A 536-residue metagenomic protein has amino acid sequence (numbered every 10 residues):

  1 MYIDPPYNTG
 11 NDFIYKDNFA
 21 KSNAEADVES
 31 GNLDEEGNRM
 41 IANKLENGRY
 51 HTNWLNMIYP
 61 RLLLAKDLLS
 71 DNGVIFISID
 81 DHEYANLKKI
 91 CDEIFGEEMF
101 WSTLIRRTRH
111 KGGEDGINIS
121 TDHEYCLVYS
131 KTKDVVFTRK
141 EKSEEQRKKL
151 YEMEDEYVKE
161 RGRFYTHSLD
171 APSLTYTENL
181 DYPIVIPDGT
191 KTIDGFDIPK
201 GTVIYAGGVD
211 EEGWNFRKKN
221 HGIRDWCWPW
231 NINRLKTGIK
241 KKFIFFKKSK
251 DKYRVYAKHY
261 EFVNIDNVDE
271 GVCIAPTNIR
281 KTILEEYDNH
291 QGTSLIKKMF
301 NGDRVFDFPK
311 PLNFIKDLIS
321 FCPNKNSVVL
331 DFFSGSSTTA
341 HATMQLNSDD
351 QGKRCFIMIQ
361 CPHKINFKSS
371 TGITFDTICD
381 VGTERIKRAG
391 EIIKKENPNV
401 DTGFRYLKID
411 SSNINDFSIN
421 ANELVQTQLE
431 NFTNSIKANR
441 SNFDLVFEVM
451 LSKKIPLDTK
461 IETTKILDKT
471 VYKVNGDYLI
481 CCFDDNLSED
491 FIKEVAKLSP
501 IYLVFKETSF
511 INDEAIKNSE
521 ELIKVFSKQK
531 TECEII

Functional and structural regions predicted by a protein language model:
M1-V328, D350, H363-N366: Class I S-adenosyl-L-methionine
P6-Y7, D81-Y84, S337, I409-N415: Short, internal active-site loops enriched in acidic
Y7, V74, I244-K248, N324-S327 (+5 more regions): Intrinsically disordered or highly flexible coil/loop and linker segments, enriched in small and charged/polar residues
I79-D81, I105-T108, S130-K131, I186-D188 (+8 more regions): Active-site proximal loops enriched in glycine and acidic residues that flank catalytic Cys/His/Asp and coordinate
N86-L87, A342, D490: Phosphate- and divalent-cation-binding pockets in alpha/beta enzyme and binding domains that engage nucleotide-derived
I90-I94, A342-L346, A389: Alpha-helical structural signal in soluble globular domains
S327-L346, M450: A phosphate-binding catalytic loop at a beta-strand-loop-alpha-helix junction that coordinates phosphoryl groups
Q345-I536: PRPP-dependent phosphoribosyltransferase catalytic core
